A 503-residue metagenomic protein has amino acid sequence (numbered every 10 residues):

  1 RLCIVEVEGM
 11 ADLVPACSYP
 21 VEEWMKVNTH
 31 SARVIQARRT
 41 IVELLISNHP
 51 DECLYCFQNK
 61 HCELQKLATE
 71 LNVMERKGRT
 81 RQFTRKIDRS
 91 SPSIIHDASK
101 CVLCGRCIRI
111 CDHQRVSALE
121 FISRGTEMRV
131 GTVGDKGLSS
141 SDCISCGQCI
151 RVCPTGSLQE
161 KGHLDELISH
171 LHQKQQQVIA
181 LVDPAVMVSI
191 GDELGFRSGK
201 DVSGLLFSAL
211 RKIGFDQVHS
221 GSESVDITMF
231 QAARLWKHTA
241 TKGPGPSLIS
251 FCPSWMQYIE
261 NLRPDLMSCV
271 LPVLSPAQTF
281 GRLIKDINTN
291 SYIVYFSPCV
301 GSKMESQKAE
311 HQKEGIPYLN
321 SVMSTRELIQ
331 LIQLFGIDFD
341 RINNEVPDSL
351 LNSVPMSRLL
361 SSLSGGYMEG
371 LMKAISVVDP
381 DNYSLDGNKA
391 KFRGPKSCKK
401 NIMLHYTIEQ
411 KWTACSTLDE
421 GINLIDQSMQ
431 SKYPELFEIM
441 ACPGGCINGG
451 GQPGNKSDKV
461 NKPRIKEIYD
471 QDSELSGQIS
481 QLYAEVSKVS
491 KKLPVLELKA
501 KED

Functional and structural regions predicted by a protein language model:
R1-R38, I46, K161-D503: Iron-sulfur-associated redox domains of electron-transfer enzymes in respiratory and anaerobic energy metabolism
I4-S141, S145, R151, L158-Q177: Fe-S ferredoxin-like electron-transfer domains and their immediately adjacent linker/connector regions across
